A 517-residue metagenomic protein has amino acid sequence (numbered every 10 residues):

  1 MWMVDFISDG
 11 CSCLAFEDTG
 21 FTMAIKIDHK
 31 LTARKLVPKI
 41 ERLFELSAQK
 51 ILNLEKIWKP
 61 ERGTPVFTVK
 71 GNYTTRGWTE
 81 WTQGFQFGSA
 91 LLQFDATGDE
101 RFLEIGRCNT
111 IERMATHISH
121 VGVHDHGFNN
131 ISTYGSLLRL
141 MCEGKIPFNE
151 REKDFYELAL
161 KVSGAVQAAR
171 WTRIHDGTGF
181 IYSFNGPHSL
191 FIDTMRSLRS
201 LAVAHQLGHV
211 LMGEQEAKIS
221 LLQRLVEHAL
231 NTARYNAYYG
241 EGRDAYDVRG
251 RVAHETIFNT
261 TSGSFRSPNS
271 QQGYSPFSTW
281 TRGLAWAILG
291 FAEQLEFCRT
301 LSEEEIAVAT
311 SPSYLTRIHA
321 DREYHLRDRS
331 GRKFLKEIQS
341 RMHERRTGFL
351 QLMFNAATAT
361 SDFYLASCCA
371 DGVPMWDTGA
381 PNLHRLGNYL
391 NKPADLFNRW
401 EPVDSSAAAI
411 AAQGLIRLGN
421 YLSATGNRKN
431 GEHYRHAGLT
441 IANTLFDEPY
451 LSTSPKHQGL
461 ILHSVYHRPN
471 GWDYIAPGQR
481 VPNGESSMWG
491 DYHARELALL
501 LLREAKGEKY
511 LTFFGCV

Functional and structural regions predicted by a protein language model:
S8-V517: Glycan-recognition and catalytic cores of secretory/periplasmic carbohydrate-active enzymes
